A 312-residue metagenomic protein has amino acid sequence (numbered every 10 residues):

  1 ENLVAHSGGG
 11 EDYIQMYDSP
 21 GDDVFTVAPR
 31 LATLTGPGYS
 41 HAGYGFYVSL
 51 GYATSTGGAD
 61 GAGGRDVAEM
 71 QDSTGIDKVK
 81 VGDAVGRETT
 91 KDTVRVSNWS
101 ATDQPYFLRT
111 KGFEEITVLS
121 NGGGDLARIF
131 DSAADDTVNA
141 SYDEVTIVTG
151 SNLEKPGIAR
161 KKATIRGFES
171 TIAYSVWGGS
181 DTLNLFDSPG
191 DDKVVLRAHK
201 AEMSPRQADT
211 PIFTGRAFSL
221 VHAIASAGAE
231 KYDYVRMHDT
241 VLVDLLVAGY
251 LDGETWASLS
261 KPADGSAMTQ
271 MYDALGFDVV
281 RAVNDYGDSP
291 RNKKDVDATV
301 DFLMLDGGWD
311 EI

Functional and structural regions predicted by a protein language model:
E1-I312: Acidic, glycine-rich low-complexity segments
